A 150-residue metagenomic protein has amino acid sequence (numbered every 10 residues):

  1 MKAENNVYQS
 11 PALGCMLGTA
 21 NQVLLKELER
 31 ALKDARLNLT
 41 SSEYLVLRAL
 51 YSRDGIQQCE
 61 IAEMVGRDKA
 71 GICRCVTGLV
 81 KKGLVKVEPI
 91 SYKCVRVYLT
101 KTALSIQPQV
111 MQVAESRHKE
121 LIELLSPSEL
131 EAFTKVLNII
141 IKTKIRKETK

Functional and structural regions predicted by a protein language model:
M1-A35, L84, L99, S105: N-terminal leader segment of winged-helix/HTH proteins
M1-N6, S128-K150: C-terminal regulatory/oligomerization modules of transcriptional regulators
Q9, L13, S42-E43, Q57 (+3 more regions): N-terminal positioning helix adjacent to the helix-turn-helix/winged-helix DNA-binding module
Q9, L39, A114: Residue-level marker of regulatory loop/turn positions in helix-turn-helix DNA-binding domains and in histidine
G18, Q22, K26-G71, G83: N-terminal helix-turn-helix DNA-binding core of bacterial DNA-binding proteins
A20, L24-E27, A31, V65 (+2 more regions): Alpha-helical linker/hinge and terminal dimerization helices associated with HTH transcriptional regulators
T77-N138: Charged, amphipathic alpha-helical coiled-coil/dimerization segments
